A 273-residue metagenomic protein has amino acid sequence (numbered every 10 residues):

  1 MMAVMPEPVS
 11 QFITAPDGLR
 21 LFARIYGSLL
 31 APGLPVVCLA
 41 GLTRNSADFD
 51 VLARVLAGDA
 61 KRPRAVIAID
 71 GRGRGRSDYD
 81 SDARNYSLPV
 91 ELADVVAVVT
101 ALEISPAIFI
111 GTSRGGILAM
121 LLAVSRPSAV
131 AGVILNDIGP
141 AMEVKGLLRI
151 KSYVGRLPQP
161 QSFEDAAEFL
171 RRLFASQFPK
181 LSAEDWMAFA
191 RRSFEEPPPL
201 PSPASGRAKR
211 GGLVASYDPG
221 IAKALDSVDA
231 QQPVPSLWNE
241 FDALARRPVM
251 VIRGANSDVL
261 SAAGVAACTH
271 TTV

Functional and structural regions predicted by a protein language model:
A3-R20: N-terminal cap/lid segment of alpha/beta-hydrolase-fold proteins
F22-Y79: Conserved HGGG/HGGXW glycine-rich cap/lid loop of the alpha/beta-hydrolase fold
F49-D50, S77-A83, K145-G146, A262-A263: Conserved catalytic-core motifs of eukaryotic protein kinase domains, centered on the activation segment
P89-A107: Conserved acidic catalytic loop of the alpha/beta-hydrolase fold
S105-V144: Conserved hydrolase catalytic core segment
I138-F169: A catalytic-pocket lid/entrance helix-loop region that shapes and gates access to the active site across common
Q161-Q231: Conserved alpha/beta-hydrolase catalytic His-Asp/Glu region
E196-P197, K209-T269: Conserved serine/cysteine hydrolase catalytic core
